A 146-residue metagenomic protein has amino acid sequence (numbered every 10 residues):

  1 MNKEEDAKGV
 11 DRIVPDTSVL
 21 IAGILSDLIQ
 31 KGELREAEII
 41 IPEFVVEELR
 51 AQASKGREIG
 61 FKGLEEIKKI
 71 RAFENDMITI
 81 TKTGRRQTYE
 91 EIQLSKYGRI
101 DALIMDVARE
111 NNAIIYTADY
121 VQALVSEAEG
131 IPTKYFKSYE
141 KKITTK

Functional and structural regions predicted by a protein language model:
N2-Y116, Y120-Y135, E140: Active-site-proximal, substrate-binding regions of enzyme catalytic domains and RNA-binding/basic surfaces
K142, K146: Beta-strand/loop-dominated core regions that host nucleotide or nucleotide-derived cofactor-binding catalytic loops
